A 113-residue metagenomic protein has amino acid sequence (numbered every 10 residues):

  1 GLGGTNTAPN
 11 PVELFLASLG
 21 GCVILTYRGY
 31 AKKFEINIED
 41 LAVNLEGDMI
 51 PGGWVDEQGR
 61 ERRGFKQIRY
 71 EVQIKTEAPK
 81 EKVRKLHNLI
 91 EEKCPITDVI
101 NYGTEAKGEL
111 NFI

Functional and structural regions predicted by a protein language model:
G1-A17, R28-I113: Extended beta-strand/beta-hairpin segments
